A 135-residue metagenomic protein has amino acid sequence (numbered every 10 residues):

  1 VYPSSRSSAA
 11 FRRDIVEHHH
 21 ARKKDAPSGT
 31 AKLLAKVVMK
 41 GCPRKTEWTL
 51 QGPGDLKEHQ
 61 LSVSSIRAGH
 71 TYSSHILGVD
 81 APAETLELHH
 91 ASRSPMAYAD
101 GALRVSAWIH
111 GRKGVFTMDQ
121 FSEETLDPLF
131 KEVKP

Functional and structural regions predicted by a protein language model:
V1-S7: Rossmann-fold NAD(P)-binding glycine/threonine-rich loop
A9-P135: C-terminal substrate-binding/catalytic lobe of Rossmann-fold NAD(P)-dependent oxidoreductases
